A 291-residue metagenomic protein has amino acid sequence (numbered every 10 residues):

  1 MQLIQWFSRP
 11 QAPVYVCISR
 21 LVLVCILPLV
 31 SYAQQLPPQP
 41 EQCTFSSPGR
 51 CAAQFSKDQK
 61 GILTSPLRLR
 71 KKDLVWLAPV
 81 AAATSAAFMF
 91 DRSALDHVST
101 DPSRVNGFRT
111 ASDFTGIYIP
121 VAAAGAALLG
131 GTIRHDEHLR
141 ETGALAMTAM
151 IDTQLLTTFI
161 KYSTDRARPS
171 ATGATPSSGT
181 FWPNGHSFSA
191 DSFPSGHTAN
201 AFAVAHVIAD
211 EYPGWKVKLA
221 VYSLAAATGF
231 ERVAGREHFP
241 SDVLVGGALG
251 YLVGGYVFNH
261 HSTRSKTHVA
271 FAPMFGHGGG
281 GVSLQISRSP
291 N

Functional and structural regions predicted by a protein language model:
L3-I4, V14, L21-L23, L27-W76 (+2 more regions): Replace "edges of transmembrane helices
R9-P13: Compositionally biased, low-complexity intrinsically disordered regions
L77-A81: Alpha-helical transmembrane segments
A83, A123-A127: Well-ordered alpha-helical segments within folded domains of soluble proteins
A83-S93: Alpha-helical transmembrane segments of multi-pass membrane proteins
D91-V98, A126-D136, T164: Membrane-helix exit/interface motif
S99-F108: Perimembrane loop-to-helix junctions flanking transmembrane segments
